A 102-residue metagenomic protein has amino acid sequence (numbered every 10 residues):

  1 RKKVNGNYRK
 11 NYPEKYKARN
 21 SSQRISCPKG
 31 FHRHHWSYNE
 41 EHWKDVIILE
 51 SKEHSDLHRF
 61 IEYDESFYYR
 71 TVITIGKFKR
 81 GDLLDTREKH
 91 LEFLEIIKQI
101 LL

Functional and structural regions predicted by a protein language model:
R1-L91: Contiguous alpha-helical segments
H90-L102: Short flanking/linker segments adjacent to small metal-binding domains or redox-active Cys/His motifs
